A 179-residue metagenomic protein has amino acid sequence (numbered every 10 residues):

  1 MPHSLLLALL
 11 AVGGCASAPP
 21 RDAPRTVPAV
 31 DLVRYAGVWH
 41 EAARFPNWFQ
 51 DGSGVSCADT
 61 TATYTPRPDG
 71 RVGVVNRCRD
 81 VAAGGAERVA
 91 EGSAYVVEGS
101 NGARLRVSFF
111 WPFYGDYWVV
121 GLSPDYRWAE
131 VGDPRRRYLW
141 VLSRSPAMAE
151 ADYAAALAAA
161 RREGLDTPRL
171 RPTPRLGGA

Functional and structural regions predicted by a protein language model:
H3-G13: Bacterial N-terminal signal peptides
C15-A179: A beta-rich soluble binding module of mature secreted/lumenal proteins
